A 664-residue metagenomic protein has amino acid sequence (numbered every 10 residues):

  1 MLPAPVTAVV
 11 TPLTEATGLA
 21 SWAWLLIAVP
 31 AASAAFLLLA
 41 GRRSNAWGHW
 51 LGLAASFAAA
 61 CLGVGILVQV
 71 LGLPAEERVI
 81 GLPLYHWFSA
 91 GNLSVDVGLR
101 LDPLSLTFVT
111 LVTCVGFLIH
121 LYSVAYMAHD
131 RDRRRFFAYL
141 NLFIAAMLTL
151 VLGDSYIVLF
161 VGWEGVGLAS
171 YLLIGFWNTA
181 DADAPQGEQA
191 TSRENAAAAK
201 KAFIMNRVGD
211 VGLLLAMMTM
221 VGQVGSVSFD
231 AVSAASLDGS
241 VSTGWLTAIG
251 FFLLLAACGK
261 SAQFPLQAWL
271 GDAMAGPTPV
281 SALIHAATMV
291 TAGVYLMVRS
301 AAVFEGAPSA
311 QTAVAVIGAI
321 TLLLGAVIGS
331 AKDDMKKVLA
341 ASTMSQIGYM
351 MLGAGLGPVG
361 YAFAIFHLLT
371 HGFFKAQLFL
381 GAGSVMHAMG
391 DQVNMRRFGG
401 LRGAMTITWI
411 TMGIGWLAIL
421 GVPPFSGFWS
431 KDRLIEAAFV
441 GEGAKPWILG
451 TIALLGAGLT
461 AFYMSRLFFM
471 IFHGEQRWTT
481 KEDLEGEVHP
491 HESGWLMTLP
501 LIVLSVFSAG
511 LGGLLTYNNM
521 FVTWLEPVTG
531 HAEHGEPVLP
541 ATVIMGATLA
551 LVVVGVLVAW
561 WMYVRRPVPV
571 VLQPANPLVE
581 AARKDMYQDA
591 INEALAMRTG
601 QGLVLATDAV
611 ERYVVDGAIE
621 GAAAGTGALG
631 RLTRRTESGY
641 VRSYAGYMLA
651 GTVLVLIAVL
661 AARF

Functional and structural regions predicted by a protein language model:
M1-W22, L39-A138, G222-T243, A268 (+4 more regions): Transmembrane helix-loop-helix hairpins at membrane boundaries of multipass inner-membrane proteins
T14-A28, S44-W50, L93-L111, T149-G162 (+6 more regions): Membrane-entry segments of alpha-helical transmembrane domains in multi-pass membrane proteins
I27-G41, F117-L118, C258, A262 (+1 more regions): N-terminal signal-anchor/start-transfer transmembrane helix
N45-A58, K200-D210, G403-M412, H491-V506 (+1 more regions): Alpha-helical transmembrane segments and their helix-start/interface "positive-inside/aromatic belt" motifs in integral
A54-L71, G209-M218, M412-L420, P500-N519 (+3 more regions): Hydrophobic alpha-helical membrane-insertion segments
N92, R100, Y517-G546, W561-F664: Aromatic-capped, Gly/Pro-kinked transmembrane alpha-helices
S105, L118-L159, L168-E492, F507 (+1 more regions): Hydrophobic transmembrane alpha-helices and their helix-loop junctions in integral membrane proteins
W478, P490-V556: Hard-cation-handling environments
